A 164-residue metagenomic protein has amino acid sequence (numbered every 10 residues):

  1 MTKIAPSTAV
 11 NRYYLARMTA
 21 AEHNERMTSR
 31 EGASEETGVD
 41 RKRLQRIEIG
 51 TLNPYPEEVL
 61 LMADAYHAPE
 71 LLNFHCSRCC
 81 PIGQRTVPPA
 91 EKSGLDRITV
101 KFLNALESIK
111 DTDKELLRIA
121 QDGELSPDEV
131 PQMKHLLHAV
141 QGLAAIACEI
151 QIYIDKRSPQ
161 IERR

Functional and structural regions predicted by a protein language model:
M1-E25: A short, Lys/Arg-rich alpha-helix, primarily the initiator
K3, H75-N104, R157-R164: Short, charged recognition helix plus adjacent turn of helix-turn-helix-like nucleic-acid-binding domains
R17, S34, A63: The alpha-helix within a helix-turn-helix
A21-R46: Short alpha-helical DNA-recognition segment
E57-H75: DNA major-groove recognition helix of helix-turn-helix/homeodomain DNA-binding modules
L60, V100-K110, K134-C148: Generic structural signal for well-ordered, non-transmembrane alpha-helical segments in soluble/cytosolic regions
A90-I98, E107-Q132: Acidic, glycine-anchored loop motifs typical of Ca2+
L117-R164: Mid-protein regulatory/catalytic core that forms ligand/cofactor-binding pockets and protein-protein interaction
